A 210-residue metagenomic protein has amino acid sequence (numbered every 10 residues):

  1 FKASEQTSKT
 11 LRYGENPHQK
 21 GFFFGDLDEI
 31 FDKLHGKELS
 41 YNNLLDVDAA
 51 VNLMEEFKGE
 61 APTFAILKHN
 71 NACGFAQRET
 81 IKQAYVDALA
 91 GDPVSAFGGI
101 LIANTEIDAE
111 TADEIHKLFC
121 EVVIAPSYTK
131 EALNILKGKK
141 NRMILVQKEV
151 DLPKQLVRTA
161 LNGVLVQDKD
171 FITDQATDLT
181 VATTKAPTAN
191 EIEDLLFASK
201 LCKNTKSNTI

Functional and structural regions predicted by a protein language model:
F1-L133, K139-F171, E191-T209: Active-site loops and adjacent core secondary-structure elements that bind or stabilize anionic groups
D174-N190: Active-site/ligand-binding-proximal alpha/beta "capping" segment
